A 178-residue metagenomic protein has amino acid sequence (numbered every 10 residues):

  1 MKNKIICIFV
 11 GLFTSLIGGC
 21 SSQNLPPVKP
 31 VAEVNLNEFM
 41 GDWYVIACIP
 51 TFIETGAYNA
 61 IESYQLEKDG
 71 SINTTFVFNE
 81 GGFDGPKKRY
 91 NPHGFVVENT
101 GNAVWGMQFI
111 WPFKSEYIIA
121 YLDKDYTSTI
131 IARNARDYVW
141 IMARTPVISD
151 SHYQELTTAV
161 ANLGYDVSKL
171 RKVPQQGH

Functional and structural regions predicted by a protein language model:
M1-C7: Bacterial N-terminal signal peptides that target proteins for export
C7, G18-H178: A beta-rich soluble binding module of mature secreted/lumenal proteins
V10-T14: Hydrophobic helical h-region of N-terminal Sec-dependent signal peptides in bacterial secretory/periplasmic proteins
